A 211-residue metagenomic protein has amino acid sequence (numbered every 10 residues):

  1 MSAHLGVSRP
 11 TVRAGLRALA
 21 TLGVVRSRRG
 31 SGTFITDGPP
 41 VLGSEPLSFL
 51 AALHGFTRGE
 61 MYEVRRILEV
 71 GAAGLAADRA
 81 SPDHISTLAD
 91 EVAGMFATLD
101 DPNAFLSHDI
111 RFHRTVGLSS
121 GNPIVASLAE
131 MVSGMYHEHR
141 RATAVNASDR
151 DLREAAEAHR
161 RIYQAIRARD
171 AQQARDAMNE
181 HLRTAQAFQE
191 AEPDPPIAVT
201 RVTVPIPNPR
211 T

Functional and structural regions predicted by a protein language model:
M1-L68, G74, P195-V199, T203-T211: Short linear motifs at protein or domain termini
V24, D100, D170-A171: Residue-level recognition of short, well-ordered coil/turn positions that link secondary-structure elements
P40, R111-R114, D149-E157, P196-V204: Short alpha-helical linear motifs
A52-G59, A73-D78, F96-D100, A142-R150 (+1 more regions): A ubiquitous short alpha-helical element
R65-A142, A155-Q164, D176-F188: Conserved amphipathic alpha-helical segments that form helical-bundle/coiled-coil interaction surfaces
A165-Q173: Well-ordered alpha/beta subsegment
Q172-T211: C-terminal effector-binding regulatory domain of bacterial HTH transcription factors
